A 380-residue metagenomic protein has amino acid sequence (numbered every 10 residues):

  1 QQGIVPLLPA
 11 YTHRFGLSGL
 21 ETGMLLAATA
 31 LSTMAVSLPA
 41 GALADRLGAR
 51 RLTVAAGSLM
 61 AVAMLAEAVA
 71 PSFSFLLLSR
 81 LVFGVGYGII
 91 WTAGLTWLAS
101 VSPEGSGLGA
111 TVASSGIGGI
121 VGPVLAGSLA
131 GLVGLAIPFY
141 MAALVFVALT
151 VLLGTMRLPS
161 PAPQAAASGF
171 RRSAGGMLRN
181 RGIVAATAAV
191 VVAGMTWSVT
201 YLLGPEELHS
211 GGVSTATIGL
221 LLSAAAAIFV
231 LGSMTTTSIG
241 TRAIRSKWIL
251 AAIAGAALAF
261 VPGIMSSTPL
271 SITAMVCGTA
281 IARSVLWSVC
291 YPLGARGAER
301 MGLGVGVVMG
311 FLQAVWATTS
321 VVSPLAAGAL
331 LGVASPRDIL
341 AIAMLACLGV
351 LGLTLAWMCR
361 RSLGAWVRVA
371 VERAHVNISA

Functional and structural regions predicted by a protein language model:
M34-P71: Conserved MFS/SLC helix-loop-helix module at the cytosolic interface between two early adjacent transmembrane helices
V36-G48, G232-R245, L331: Helix-to-loop junctions at the C-terminal end of transmembrane segments in multipass secondary transporters
A63, S74-V82, L270-T279: Paired small-residue
S79-G116: Cytoplasmic helix-loop-helix junction between adjacent transmembrane helices in 12-TM secondary transporters
I89-S102, L286-R300: Intracellular juxtamembrane helix-capping segments at the cytosolic ends of symmetry-related transmembrane helices
T111-G154: Helix-loop-helix hairpin linking two adjacent transmembrane segments in secondary transporters
L158-T187, E372-S379: Juxtamembrane intracellular "pre-TM" segments in multi-pass secondary transporters
L303-V333: A late C-terminal transmembrane helix in Major Facilitator Superfamily
